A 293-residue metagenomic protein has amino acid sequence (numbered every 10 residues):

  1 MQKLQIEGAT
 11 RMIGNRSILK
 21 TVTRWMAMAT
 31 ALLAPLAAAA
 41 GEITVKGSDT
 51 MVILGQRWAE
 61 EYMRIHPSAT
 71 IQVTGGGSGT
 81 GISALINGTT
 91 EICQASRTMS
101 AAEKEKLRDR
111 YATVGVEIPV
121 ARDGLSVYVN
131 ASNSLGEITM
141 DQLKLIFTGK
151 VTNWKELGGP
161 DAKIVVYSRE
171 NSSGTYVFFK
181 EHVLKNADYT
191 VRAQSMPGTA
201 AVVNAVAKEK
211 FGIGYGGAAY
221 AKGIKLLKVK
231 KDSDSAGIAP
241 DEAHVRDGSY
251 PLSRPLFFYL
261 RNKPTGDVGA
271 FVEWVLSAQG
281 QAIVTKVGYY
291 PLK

Functional and structural regions predicted by a protein language model:
Q5-A29: Bacterial N-terminal signal peptides that target proteins for export
A29-A39: Hydrophobic h-region of N-terminal signal peptides that target proteins for export in Gram-negative bacteria
A39-K293: Exported/periplasmic ABC-transporter solute-binding proteins
